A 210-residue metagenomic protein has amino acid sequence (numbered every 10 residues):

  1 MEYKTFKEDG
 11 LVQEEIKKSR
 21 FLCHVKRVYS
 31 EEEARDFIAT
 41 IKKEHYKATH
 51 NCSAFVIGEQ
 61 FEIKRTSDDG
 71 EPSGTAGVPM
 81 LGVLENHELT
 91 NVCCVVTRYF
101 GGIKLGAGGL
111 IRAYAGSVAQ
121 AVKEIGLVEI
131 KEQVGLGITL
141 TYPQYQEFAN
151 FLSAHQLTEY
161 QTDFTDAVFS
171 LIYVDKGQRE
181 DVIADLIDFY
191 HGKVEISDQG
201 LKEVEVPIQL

Functional and structural regions predicted by a protein language model:
M1-G74, E195-Q209: C-terminal regulatory domains involved in ligand/effector binding and gene-expression control
H45-A48, H155-Y160, I187-E195: A common structural junction motif
N51-C52, L127-E132, Y160, E195-S197: Flexible, glycine/charged-enriched surface loops at secondary-structure junctions
A76-E124: Active-site beta-strand/loop microenvironment that shapes enzyme catalytic pockets
S117-V122, E129, Y190-L210: Terminal alpha-helical anchor/extension segments at protein ends
G126-Y142: Short glycine-/aliphatic-rich beta-strand segments at the starts of folded cytosolic domains
T139-L157: Short amphipathic alpha-helix segments
I172-D181: Terminal, non-globular segments
